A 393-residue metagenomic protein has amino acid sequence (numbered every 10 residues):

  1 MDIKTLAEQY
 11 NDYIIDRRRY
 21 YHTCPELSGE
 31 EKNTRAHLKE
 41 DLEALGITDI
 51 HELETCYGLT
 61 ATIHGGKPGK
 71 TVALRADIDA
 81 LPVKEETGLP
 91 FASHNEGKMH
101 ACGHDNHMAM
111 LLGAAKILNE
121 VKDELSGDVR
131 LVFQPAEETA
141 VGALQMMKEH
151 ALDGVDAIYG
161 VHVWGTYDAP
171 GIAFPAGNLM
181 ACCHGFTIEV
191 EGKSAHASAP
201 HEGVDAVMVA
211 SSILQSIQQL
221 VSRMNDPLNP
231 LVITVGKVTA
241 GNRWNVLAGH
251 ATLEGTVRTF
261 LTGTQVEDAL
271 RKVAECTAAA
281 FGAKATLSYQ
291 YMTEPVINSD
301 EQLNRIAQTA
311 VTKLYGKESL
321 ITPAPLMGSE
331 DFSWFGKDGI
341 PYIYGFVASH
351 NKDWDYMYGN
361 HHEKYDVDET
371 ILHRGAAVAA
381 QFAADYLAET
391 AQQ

Functional and structural regions predicted by a protein language model:
M1-H100, A109-L112, K116-L125: Acidic/His- and Gly-rich active-site-bordering loop/insert found across diverse amide/peptide-bond hydrolases
Y10-Y13, R17, E30-L38, K70 (+14 more regions): General structural feature for long, well-ordered alpha-helical segments within catalytic domains of soluble enzymes
Y21, A61, L74, H104 (+8 more regions): Divalent metal-coordination and catalytic microenvironments
C24, H201-A206, L261-D268: Active-site pocket-shaping loop/turn-to-helix segments
L59-T60, L81-V83, T87-M99, N106 (+3 more regions): Histidine/acidic-residue-rich, glycine-tolerant segments that coordinate divalent metal ions
A73-R75, F186, I343-S349: Non-cysteine beta-strand/loop elements that form the S-adenosyl-L-methionine
S211-Q393: Metal-dependent amide/peptide-bond hydrolase catalytic core, centered on the "pita-bread" metallohydrolase fold
